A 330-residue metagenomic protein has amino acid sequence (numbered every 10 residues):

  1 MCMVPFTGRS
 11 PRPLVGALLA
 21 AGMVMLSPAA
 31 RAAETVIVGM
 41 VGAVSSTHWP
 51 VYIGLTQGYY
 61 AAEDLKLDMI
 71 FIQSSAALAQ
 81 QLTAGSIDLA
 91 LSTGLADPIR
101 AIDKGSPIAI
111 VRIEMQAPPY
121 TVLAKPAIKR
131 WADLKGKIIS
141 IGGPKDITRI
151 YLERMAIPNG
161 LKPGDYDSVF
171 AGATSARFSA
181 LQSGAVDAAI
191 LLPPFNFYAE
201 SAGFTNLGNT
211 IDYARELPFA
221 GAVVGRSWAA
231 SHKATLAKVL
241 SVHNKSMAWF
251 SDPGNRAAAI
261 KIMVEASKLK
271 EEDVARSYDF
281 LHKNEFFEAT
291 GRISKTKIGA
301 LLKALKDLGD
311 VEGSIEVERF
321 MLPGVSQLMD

Functional and structural regions predicted by a protein language model:
C2-A17: Bacterial N-terminal signal peptides that target proteins for export
G16-L26: Bacterial N-terminal signal peptides
L26-A32: Sec/Tat signal peptide C-region and signal peptidase I cleavage site
A33-G164, S168-S183, D187-P193, N206-T210 (+1 more regions): Short, glycine-/small- and polar/acidic-enriched structural segments that line small-molecule recognition paths
A96, S175-A266: Pocket-lining segment of extracytoplasmic ligand-binding domains
G136, S201, L322: Phosphate-coordinating loops and pocket residues in cytosolic domains that bind phosphorylated ligands
A230-V311: Secondary-structure end/capping motifs
G299-D330: Conserved C-terminal helix/tail region of periplasmic/extracytoplasmic solute-binding proteins
